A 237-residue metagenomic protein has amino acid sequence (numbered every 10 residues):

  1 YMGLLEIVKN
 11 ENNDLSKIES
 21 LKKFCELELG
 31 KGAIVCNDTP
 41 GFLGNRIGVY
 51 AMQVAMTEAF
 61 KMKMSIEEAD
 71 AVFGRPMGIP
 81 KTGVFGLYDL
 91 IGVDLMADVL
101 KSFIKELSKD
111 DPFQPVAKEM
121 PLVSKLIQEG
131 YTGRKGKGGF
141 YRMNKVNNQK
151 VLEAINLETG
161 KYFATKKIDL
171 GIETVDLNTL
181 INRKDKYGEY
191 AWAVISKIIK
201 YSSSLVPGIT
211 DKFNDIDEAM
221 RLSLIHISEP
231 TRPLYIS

Functional and structural regions predicted by a protein language model:
Y1-S228, R232, S237: N-terminal glycine-rich phosphate-binding loop for ADP-containing cofactors
